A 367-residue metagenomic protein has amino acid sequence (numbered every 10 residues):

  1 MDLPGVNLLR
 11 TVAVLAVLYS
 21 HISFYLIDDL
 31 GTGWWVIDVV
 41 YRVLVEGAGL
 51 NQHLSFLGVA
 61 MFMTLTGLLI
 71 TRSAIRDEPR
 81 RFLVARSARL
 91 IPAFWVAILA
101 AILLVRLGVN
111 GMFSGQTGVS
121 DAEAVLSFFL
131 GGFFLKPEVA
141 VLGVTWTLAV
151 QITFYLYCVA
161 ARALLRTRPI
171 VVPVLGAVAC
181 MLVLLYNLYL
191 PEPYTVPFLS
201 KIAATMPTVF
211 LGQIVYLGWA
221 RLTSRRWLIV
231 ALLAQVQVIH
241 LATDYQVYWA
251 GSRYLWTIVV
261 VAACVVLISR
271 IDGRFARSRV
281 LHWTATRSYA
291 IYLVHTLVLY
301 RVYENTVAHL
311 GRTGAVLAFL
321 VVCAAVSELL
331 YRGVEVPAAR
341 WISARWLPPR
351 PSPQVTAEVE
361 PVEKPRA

Functional and structural regions predicted by a protein language model:
M1-L8, Y19-S55, R72-R81, F134-L135 (+5 more regions): Alpha-helical transmembrane segments in multi-pass integral membrane proteins
N7, T11-V14, V59, T66 (+4 more regions): Residues within membrane-spanning alpha-helices of integral membrane proteins, especially the hydrophobic core/packing
N7-S23, L99-L104: N-terminal signal-anchor transmembrane alpha helix
D29, G33-L57, L65, L90-I152 (+3 more regions): Membrane-interface helix-loop-helix regions
A60-I75, I152-R162: Transmembrane alpha-helical segments in integral membrane proteins
R80, V84-A97, R162: Alpha-helical transmembrane segments of multi-pass membrane proteins
A344-A367: Short, intrinsically disordered terminal tails adjacent to the first/last structured region
